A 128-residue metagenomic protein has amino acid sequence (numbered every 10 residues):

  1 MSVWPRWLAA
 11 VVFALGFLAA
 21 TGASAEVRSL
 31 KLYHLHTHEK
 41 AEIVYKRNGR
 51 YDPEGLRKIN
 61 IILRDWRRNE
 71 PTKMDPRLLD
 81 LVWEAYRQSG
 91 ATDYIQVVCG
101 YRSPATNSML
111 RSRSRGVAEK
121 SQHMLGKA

Functional and structural regions predicted by a protein language model:
M1-A9: Bacterial N-terminal signal peptides that target proteins for export
A9-L18: Hydrophobic helical h-region of N-terminal Sec-dependent signal peptides in bacterial secretory/periplasmic proteins
A20-G22: N-terminal signal peptide c-region/cleavage motif recognized by signal peptidases
V27-A128: Cell-envelope/glycan interface and biosynthesis
